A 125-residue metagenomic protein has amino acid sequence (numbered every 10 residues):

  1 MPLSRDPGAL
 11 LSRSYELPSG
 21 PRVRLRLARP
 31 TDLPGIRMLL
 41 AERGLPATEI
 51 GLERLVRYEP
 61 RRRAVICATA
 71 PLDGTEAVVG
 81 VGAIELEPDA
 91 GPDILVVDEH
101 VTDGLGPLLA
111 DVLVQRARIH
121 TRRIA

Functional and structural regions predicted by a protein language model:
M1-G20: Short acidic N-proximal helix/loop "leader" segments that mark the beginning of a domain or an inter-domain linker
R22-R24, G91-L95, A125: Short aromatic/hydrophobic contact patches that present stacked aromatics for nucleic-acid/ligand binding
V23-I36: A short beta-loop-alpha structural element at the N-terminal edge of CoA-dependent acyl/N-acetyltransferase catalytic
P46-D93, D98-E99: Acetyl-CoA-dependent GNAT
T102-A117: Conserved acetyl-CoA-binding loop-helix of GNAT-fold acetyltransferases
R116-A125: Conserved GNAT acetyl-CoA-binding A-motif
